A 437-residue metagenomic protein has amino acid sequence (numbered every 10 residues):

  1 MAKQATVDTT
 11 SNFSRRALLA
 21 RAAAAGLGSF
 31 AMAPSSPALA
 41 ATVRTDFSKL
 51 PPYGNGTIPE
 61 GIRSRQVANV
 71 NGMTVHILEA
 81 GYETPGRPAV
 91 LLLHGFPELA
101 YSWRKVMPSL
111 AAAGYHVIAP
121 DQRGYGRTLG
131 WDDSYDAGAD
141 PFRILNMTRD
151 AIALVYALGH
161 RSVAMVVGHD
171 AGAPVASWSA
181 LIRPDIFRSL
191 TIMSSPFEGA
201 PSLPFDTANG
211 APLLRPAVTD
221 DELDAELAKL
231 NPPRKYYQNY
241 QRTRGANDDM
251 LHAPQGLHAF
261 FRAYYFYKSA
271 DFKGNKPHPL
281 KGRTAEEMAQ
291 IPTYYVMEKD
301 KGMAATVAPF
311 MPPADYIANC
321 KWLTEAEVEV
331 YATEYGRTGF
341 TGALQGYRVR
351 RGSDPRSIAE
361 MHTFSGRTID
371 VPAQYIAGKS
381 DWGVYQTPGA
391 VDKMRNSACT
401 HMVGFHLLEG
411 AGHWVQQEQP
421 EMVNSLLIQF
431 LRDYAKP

Functional and structural regions predicted by a protein language model:
M1-F13: N-terminal secretory signal peptides
S11-A17, L27-T45: N-terminal twin-arginine translocation
A22, V106, S179, R183 (+1 more regions): Hydrophobic residues on the short alpha-helix immediately C-terminal to a glycine-rich phosphate/catalytic loop
V43-R65, V75, E83, A89 (+2 more regions): Flexible "cap/lid" subdomain of the alpha/beta-hydrolase fold that forms the substrate-access gate
S64, V117-A119, F405-L407: Conserved beta-strand scaffold positions in the cores of enzyme catalytic domains, especially in NTP/NDP-utilizing
V70-G72: Glycine-centered tight beta-turn/hairpin loop motif at sheet-sheet or coil-to-beta transitions
L78-W131, H169-A171: Conserved HGGG/HGGXW glycine-rich cap/lid loop of the alpha/beta-hydrolase fold
M402-P437: Catalytic active-site module of serine/aspartate enzymes centered on a nucleophile-bearing elbow/loop
